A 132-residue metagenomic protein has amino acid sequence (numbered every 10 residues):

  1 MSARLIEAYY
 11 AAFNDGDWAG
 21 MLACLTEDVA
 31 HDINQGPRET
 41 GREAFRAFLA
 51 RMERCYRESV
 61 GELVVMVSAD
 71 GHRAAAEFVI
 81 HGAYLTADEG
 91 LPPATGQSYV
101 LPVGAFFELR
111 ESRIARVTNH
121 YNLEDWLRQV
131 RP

Functional and structural regions predicted by a protein language model:
M1-P132: C-terminal and inter-domain tail/linker signature
